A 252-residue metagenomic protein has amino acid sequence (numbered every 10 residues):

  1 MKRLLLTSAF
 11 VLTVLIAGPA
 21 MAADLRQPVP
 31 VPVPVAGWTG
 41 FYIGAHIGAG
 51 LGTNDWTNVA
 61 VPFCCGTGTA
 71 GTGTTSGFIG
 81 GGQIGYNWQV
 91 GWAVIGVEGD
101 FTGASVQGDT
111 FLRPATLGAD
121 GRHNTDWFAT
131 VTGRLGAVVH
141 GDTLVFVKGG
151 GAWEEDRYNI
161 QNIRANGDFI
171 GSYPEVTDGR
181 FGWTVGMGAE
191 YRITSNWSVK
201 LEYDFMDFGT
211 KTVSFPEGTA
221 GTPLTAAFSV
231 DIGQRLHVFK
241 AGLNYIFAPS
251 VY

Functional and structural regions predicted by a protein language model:
K2-Y252: Gram-negative outer-membrane beta-barrel domains
